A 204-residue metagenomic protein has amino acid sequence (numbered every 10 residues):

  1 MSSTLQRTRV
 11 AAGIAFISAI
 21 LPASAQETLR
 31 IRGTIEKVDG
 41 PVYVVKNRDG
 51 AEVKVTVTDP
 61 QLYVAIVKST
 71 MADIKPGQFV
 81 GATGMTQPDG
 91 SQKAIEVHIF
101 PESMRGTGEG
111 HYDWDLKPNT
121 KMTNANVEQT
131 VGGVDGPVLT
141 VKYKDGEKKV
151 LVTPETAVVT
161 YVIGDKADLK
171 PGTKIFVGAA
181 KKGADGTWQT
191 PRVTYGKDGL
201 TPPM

Functional and structural regions predicted by a protein language model:
M1-A12: Bacterial N-terminal signal peptides that target proteins for export
S2, L21-M204: Short, flexible, surface-exposed loop segments at domain boundaries
A11-I20: Bacterial N-terminal signal peptides
